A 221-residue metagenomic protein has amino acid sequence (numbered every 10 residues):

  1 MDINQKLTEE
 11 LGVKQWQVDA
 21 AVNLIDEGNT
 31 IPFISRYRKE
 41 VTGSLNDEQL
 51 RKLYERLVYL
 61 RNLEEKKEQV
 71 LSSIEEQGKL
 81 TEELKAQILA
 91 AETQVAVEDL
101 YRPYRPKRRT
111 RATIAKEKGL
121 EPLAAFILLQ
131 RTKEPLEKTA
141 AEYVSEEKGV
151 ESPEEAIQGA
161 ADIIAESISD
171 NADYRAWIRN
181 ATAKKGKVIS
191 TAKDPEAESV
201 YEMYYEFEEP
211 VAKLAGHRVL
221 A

Functional and structural regions predicted by a protein language model:
M1-D19, D26: Generic start-of-chain signal for non-secretory N-termini
K14-Q15, E27-G28, Q94, L120-E121: Short flexible coil/turn linkers enriched for glycine and charged/polar residues that connect secondary-structure
A20, T30-S44: Feature marking long nucleic-acid-engaging regions of large polymerase/nuclease enzymes
A21-V22, Y101: Short alpha-helical scaffolding segments that buttress acidic/His motifs in well-ordered protein cores
N23-L24, A90: Short alpha-helical segment immediately N-terminal to, or the first helix within, an HTH/HTH-like DNA-binding domain
T42-S44, Q49-L57: Short, small/acidic-rich helices and loops at N termini and domain boundaries of DNA replication/processing enzymes
Q49-R51, L63-A221: Duplex nucleic acid-engaging cores and interfaces of nucleic-acid transaction enzymes
